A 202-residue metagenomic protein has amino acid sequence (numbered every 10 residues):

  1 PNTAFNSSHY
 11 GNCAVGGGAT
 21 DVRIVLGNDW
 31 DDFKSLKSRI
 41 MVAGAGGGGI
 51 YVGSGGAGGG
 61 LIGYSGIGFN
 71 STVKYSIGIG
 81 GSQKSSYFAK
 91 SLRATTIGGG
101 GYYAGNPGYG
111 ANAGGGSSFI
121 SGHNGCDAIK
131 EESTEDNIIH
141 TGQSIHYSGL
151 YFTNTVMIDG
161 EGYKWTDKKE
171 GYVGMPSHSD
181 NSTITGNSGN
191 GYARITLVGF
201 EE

Functional and structural regions predicted by a protein language model:
P1-E201: Low-complexity, glycine/proline-biased repetitive segments and flexible coils/loops
